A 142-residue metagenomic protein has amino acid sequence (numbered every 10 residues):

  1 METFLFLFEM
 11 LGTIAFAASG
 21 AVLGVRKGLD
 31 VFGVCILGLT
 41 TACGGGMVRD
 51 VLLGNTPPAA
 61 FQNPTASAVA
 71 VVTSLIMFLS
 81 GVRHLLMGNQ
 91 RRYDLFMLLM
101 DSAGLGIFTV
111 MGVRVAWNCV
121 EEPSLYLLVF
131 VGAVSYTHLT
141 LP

Functional and structural regions predicted by a protein language model:
M1-T3, L53-F61, V113-Y126: Helix-coil boundary and interhelical linker segments in multi-pass alpha-helical membrane proteins
T3-T13, Q62-V72, S124-V134: Structural signature of hydrophobic alpha-helical transmembrane segments
L7-S19, L37-T40: The first (N-terminal) embedded transmembrane alpha-helix
A18-K27, F78-R91: C-terminal ends of transmembrane helices
T40-C43, F96-M111: Small-residue-rich segments of transmembrane alpha-helices in multi-pass membrane proteins, especially helix faces
D50-G54, L79-G88, N118-C119: Transmembrane alpha-helix boundary signature
M87-L99, V120-A133: Internal alpha-helical transmembrane segments of multi-pass membrane proteins
T137-P142: Conserved small/polar residues in nucleotide/adenosyl-binding loops
